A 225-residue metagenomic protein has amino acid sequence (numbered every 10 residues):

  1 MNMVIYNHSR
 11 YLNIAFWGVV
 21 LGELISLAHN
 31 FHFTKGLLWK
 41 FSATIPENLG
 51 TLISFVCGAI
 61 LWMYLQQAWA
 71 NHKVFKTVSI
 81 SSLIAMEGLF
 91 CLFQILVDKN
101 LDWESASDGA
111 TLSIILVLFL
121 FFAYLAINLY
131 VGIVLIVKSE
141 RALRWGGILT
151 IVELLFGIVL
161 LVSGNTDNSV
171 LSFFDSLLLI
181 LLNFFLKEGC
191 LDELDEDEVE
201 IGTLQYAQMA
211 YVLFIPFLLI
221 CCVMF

Functional and structural regions predicted by a protein language model:
M1-A15: N-terminal juxtamembrane cytosolic/stromal segments of multi-pass membrane proteins
L12-F33, P46-Q66, K76-L101, G109-L191 (+1 more regions): Alpha-helical transmembrane segments and immediately adjacent membrane-interfacial amphipathic helices
K35-I45: Perimembrane loop-to-helix junctions flanking transmembrane segments
L38, E104-S105: Membrane-interfacial helical/loop segments at transmembrane boundaries in membrane proteins
D192-E198: Short, Lys/Arg-enriched, Gly/Pro-containing loop segments at transmembrane-helix junctions of multi-pass membrane
